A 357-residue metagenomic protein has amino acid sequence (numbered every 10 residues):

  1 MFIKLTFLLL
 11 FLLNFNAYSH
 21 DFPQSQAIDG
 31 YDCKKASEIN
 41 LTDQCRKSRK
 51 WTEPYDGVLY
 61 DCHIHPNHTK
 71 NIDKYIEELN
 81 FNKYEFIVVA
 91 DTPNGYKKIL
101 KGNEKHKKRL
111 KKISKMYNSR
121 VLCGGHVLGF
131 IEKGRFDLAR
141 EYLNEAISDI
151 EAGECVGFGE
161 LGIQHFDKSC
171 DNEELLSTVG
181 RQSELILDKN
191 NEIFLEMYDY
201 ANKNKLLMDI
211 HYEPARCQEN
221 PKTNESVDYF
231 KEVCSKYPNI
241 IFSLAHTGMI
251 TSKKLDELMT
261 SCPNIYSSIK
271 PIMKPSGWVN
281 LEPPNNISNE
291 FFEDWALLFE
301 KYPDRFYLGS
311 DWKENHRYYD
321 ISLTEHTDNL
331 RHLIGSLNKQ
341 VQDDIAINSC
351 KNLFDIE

Functional and structural regions predicted by a protein language model:
M1-S19: Classical Sec-dependent N-terminal signal peptides that target proteins to the secretory pathway
H20-E53, V58, D73, E77 (+4 more regions): Mid-to-C-terminal alpha-helical segments outside catalytic/metal-binding sites
S37-N40, R46-P54, K101-R216, M273-K274: Active-site gating/metal-coordination segments in enzymes
Q44-K47, K70-Y75, K101-K112, E141-A146 (+3 more regions): Alpha-helical scaffolding within the catalytic cores of extracellular/periplasmic polymer-degrading hydrolases
Y55-Y60, K83-I87, K115-G124, A152-G157 (+4 more regions): Short, well-ordered coil/turn segments that N-cap beta-strands
L59-C62, N67, K74-I99, R120-G129 (+1 more regions): Divalent metal-dependent hydrolysis catalytic cores, especially in the metallo-beta-lactamase
N67-T69, N94-K97, F130-E132, Q164-D167 (+4 more regions): Active-site environment of divalent metal-dependent phosphoester hydrolases
L175-L176, G180-Y307: Catalytic pocket-lining loop regions of alpha/beta-barrel enzymes, especially the amidohydrolase/enolase/GH5 lineages
